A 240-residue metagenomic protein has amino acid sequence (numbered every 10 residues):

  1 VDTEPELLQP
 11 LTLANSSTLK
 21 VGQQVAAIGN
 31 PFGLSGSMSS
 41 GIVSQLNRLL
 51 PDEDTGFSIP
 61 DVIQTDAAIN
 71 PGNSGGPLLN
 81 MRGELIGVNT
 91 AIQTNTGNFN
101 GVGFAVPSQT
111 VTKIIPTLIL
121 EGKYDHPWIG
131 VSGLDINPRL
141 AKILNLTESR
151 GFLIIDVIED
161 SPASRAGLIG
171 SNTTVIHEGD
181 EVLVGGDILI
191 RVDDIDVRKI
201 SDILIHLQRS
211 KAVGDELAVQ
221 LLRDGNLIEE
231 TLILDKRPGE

Functional and structural regions predicted by a protein language model:
V1-G36, V197-R198, N226-E230, P238-G239: Conserved active-site neighborhood of the chymotrypsin/trypsin-like protease fold
V1-T3, I28-N30, A67, V88-A91 (+4 more regions): Active-site-proximal beta-strand/loop segments in catalytic clefts of secreted hydrolases
T3, L13-K20, L34-S35, N70 (+6 more regions): Extracytoplasmic/periplasmic, Sec-exported soluble proteins
L7-P10, I28-I42, N47-G75, N80-G122 (+1 more regions): Active-site loop architecture of trypsin-fold serine endopeptidases
Q9-T18, P71-G72, N89, V157 (+1 more regions): Short histidine-centered loop motifs in beta-beta connectors
T18-Q24, N30-S39, Q45, V157-A163 (+1 more regions): Long hydrophobic alpha-helices with heptad-repeat/coiled-coil character
K20, N80-M81, L85, T110-E240: C-terminal recognition in membrane/secretory proteostasis and scaffolding
